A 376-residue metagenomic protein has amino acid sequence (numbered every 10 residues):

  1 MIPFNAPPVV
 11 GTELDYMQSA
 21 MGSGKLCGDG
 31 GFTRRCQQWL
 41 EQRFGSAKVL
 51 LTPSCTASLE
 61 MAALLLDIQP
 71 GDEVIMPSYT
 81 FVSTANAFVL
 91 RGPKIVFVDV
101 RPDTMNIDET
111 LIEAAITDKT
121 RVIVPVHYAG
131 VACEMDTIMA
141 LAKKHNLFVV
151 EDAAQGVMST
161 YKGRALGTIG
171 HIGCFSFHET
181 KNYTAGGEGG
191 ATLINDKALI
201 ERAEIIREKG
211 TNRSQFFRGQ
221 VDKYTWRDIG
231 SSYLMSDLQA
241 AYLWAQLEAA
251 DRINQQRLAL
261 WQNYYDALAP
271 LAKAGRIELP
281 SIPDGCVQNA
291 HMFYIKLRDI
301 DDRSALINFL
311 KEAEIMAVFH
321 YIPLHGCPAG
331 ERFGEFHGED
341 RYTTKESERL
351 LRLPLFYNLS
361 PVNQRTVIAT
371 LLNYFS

Functional and structural regions predicted by a protein language model:
M1-L26, T225-R227, P354: N-terminal "arm"/small-domain region of PLP-dependent enzymes with the aminotransferase-like
D29-E73, A87-R91, F97-D99, R164: Phosphate-binding glycine-rich loop
R34-W39, R43-V49, T110, A114 (+5 more regions): PLP-dependent aminotransferase class I/II
L50, I75, V96, V149-V150 (+3 more regions): Structural detector of well-ordered beta-strand residues that form the stable sheet scaffold of enzyme domains
L64-A153, T160: PLP-dependent aminotransferase-like
N86-F88, L141, A165, N182 (+1 more regions): Hydrophobic/aromatic ligand-binding patch that stacks against planar heteroaromatic rings of cofactors or nucleotides
E151-G186, Q215-F216, D222-R227: Conserved active-site segment immediately N-terminal to the catalytic lysine that forms the internal aldimine
T168-N212, D237: Active-site PLP attachment segment
